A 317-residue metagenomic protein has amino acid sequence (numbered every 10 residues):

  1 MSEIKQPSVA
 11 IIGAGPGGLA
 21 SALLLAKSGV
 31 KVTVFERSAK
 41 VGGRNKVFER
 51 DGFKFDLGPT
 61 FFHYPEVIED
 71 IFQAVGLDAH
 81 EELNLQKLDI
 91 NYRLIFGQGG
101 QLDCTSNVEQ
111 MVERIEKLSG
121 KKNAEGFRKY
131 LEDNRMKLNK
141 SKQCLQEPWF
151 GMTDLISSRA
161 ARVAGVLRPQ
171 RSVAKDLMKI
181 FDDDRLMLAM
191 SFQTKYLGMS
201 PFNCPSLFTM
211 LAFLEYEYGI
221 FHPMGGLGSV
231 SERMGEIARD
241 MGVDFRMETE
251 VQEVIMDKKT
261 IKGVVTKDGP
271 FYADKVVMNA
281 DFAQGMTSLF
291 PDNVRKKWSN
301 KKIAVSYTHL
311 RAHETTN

Functional and structural regions predicted by a protein language model:
I4-N139: N-terminal glycine-rich phosphate/pyrophosphate-binding loop and immediately adjacent elements
S8, K262, D274: Conserved acidic residues
G97-C204: Rossmann-like flavin
L197-E217, F221: Active-site-adjacent "gating/activation" loops or surface patches in catalytic cores
F213-E253: Helical element adjacent to the flavin cofactor pocket in flavoenzyme catalytic cores
M224-E232, D240, V254, Y272-K275 (+1 more regions): Glycine-rich loop(s) and the adjacent beta-strand/alpha-helix scaffold that form part
V254-F271: Conserved beta-strand-loop-beta-strand element in the redox core of flavoprotein oxidoreductases
H309, T316-N317: Single conserved hydrophobic/aromatic residue that forms the stacking wall/gate of nucleotide- or nucleobase-binding
